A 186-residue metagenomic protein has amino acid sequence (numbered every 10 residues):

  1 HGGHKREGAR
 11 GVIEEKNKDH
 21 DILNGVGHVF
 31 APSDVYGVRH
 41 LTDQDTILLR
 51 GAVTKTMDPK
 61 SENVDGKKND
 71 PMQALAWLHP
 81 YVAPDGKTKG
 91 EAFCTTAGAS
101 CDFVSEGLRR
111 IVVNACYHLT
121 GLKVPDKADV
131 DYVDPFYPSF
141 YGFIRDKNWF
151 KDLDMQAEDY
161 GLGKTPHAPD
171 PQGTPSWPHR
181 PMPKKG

Functional and structural regions predicted by a protein language model:
G2-K87: Catalytic beta-strand/loop cores that center a nucleophilic Ser/Cys/Thr and support acyl-enzyme chemistry
K55-M57, E62-G186: Extracellular ligand-binding/catalytic regions of CAZymes and related secreted enzymes and adhesion modules
